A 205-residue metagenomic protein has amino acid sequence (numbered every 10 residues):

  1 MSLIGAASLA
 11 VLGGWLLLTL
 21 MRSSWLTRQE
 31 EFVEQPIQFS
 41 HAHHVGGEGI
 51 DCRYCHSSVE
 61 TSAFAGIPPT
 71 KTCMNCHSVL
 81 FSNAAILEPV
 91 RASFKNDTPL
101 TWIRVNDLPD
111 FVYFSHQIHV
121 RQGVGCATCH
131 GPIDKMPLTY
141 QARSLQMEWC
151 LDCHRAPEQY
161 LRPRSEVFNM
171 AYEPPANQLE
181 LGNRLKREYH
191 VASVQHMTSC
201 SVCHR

Functional and structural regions predicted by a protein language model:
S2-T19: Hydrophobic membrane-insertion alpha-helices, especially the h-region of bacterial N-terminal signal peptides
W15-V33: Aromatic-capped interface at the extracytoplasmic side of an N-terminal signal-anchor transmembrane helix
S23, V33-I86, S115-R205: Sequence context surrounding c-type heme c attachment/ligation sites in exported
Q29-E31, H44, F94, N106: A generic structural signal for short, solvent-exposed coil/turn residues that cap or connect secondary-structure
E88-L108: Carboxylate-rich helix-loop segments that flank metal/cofactor sites and access channels in metalloenzymes
W102-V120: Short, solvent-exposed interaction modules
